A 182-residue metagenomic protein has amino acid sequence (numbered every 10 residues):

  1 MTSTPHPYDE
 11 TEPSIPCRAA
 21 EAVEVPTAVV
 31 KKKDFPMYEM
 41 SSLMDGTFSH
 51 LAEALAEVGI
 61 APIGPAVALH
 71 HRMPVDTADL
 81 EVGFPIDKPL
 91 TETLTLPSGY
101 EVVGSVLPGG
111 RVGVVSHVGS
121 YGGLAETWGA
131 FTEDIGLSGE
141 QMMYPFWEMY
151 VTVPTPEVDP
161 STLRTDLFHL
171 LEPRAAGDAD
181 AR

Functional and structural regions predicted by a protein language model:
M1-R182: A solvent-exposed interaction/effector surface
